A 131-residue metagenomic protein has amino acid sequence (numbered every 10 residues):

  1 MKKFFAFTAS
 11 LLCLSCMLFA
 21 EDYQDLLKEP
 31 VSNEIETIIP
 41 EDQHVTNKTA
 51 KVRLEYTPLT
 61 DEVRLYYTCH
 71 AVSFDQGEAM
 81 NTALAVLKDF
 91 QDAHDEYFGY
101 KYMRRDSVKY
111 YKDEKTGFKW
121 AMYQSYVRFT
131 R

Functional and structural regions predicted by a protein language model:
F4-L14: Sec-dependent N-terminal signal peptides
C16-A20: Sec/Tat signal peptide C-region and signal peptidase I cleavage site
E21-R131: Secreted/extracellular ectodomain signature
